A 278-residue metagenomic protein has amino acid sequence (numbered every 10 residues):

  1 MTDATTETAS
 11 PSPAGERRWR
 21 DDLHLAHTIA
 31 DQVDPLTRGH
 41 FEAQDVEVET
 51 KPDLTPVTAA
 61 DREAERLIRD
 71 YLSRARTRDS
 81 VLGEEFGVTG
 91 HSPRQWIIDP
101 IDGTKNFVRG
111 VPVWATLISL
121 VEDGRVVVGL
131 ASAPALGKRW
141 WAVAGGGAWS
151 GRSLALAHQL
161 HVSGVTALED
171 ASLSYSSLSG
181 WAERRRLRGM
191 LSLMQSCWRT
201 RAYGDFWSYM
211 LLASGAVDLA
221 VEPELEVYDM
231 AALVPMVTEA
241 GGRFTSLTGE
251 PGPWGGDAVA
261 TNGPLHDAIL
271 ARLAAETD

Functional and structural regions predicted by a protein language model:
M1-I101, L265-D278: N-terminal subdomain of lithium-sensitive/metallo-dependent phosphomonoesterases centered on the IMPase/IPPase/PAP
T37-H40, D61, L72, T104 (+6 more regions): Residue-level signal for inorganic ion chemistry
L54, G90, L136, G252-W254: Short acidic/glycine-enriched loop/turn segments that link adjacent beta-strands
R62, E85, P100-G103, P134 (+4 more regions): Generic detector of well-ordered alpha-helical packing
H91-W149: DPxDG-like acidic metal-binding loop motif
V121-R125, A135, A144-G147, S153-L154 (+3 more regions): Short loop segments at secondary-structure junctions
G129, A148-G151, Y175, L219: Short hydrophobic/aromatic-rich beta-strand segments that constitute the beta-sheet cores of beta-sandwich/beta-barrel
H161-D278: An extended, acidic
